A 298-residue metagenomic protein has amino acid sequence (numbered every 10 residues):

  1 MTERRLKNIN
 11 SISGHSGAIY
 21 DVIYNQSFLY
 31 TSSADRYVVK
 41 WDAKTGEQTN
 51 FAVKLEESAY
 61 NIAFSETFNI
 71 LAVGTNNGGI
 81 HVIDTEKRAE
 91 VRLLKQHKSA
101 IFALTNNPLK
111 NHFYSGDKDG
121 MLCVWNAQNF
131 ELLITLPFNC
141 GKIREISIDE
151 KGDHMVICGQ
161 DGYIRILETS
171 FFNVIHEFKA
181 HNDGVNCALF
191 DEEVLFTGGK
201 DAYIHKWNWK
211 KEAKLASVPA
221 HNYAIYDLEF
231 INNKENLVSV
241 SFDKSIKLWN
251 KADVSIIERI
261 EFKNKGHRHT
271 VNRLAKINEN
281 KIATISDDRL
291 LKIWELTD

Functional and structural regions predicted by a protein language model:
M1-H15, T45: A short helix->beta-strand "capping" segment at the edge of beta-propeller domains
I12-I19, A52-Y60, L94-I101, L136-I143 (+3 more regions): WD40/WD-repeat beta-propeller blade N-cap
V22, I62, L104, I146-I148 (+3 more regions): Hydrophobic core register within WD40 beta-propeller blades
Y24-Q26, E66-T67, P108-L109, E150-K151 (+3 more regions): Residue-level detector of Asp-centered blade-edge/turn motifs that repeat once per structural unit in beta-propeller
S32-D35, G74-N77, G116-D119, I157-D161 (+3 more regions): Conserved strand-to-loop turn within each blade of WD40 beta-propeller repeats
V38-D42, I80-I83, L122-W125, I164-L167 (+3 more regions): WD40-repeat beta-propellers
A43-G46, T85-R88, N126-F130, E168-F172 (+3 more regions): Short loop/turn segments that connect beta-strands within beta-propeller blades
